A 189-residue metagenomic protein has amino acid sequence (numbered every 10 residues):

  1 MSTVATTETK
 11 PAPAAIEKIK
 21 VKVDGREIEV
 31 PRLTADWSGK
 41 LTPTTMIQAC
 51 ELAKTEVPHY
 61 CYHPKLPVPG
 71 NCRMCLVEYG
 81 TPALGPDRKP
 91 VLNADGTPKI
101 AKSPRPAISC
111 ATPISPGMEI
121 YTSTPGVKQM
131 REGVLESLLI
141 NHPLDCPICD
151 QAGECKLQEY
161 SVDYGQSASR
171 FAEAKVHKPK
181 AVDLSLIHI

Functional and structural regions predicted by a protein language model:
M1-A14: Intrinsic disorder at enzyme termini
A15-R26: Eukaryote-biased recognition of intrinsically disordered, low-complexity regulatory segments
K22, A53-H59, V127-E132, L184: Short Cys/His-rich Zn2+-coordinating modules
I28-V30: Short, isolated positions in well-ordered beta-strands
A35-Q48: Short, structural beta-strand-to-alpha-helix junction motif
M46-G80: A basic, amphipathic helix-loop patch mediating RNA/tRNA/ribosome contacts
R73, V77-E78, P82-I187: Fe-S ferredoxin-like electron-transfer domains and their immediately adjacent linker/connector regions across
